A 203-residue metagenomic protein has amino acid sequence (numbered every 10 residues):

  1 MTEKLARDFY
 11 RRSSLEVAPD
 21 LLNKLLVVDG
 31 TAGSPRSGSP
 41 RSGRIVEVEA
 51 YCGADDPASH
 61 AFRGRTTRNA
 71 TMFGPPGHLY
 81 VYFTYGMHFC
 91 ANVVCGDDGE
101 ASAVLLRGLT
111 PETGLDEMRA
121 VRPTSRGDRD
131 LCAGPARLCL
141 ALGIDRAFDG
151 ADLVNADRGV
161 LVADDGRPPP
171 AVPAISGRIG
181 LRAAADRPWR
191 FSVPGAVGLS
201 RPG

Functional and structural regions predicted by a protein language model:
M1-G203: Conserved, well-structured core segments that form or line functional sites
